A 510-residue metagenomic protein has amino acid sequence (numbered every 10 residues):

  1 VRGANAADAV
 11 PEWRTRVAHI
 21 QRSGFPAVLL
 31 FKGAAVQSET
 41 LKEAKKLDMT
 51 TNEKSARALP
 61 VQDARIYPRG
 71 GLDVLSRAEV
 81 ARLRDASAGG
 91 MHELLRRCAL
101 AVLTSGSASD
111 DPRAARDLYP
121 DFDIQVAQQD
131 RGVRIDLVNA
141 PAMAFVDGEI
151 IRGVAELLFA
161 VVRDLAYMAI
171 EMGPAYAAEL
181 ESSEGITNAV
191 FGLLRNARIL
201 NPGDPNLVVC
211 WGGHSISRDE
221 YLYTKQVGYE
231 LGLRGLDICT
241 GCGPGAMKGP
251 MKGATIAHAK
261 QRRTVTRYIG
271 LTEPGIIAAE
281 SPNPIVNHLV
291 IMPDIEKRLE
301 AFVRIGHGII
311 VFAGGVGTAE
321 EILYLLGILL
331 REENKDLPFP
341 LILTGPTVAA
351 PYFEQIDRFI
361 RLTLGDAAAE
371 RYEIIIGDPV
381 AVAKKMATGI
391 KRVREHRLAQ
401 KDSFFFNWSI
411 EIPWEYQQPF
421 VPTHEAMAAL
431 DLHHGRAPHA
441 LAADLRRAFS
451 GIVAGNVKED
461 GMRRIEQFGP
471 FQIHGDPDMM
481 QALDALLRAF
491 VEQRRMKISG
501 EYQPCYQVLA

Functional and structural regions predicted by a protein language model:
L41-Q261, R446-A510: Glycine-rich beta-alpha loop segments
I66-G71, R82-A88, G245-V311: Acidic/glycine-enriched connector segments
M247-T255, V348-R361: Glycine-rich, charge-decorated loop segments at or immediately adjacent to ligand/cofactor-binding or catalytic sites
Q261-E273, F312-A313, L326-P351, A368: Short, acidic/small-residue loops that bind anionic groups at enzyme active sites
L289-D336, I342: Active-site/ligand-binding-proximal alpha/beta "capping" segment
F359, D366-D444: Charged, amphipathic alpha-helical linkers/stalks
